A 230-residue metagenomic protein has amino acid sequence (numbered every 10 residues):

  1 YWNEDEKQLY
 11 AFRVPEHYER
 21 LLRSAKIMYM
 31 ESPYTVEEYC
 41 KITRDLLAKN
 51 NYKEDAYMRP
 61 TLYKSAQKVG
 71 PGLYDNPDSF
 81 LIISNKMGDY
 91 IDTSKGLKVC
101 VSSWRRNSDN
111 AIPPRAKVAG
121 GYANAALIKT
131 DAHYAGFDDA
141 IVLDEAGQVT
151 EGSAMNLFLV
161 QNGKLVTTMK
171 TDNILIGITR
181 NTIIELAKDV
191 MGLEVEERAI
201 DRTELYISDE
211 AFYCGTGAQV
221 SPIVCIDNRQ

Functional and structural regions predicted by a protein language model:
Y1-D45, K68-Q230: Helix-start/capping segments and mature chain N-termini
Y39-Y57, T61-K68: Short, acidic/charged, Gly/Pro-enriched secondary-structure junctions
